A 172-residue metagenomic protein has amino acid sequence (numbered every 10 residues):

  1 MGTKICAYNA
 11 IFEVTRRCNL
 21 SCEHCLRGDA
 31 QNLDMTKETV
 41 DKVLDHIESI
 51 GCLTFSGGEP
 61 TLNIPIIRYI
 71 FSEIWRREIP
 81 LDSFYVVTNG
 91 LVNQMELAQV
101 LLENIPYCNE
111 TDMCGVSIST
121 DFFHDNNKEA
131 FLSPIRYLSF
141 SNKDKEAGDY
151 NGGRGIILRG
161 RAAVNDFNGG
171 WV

Functional and structural regions predicted by a protein language model:
M1-V86, N93-Q99: Conserved alpha-helical substructure of the radical SAM core
R27-M35, I50-N63, P80-E96, C108-G160: Core AdoMet radical
L101-Y107: Conserved ATP-dependent adenylate/AMP-binding module captured primarily in the ANL superfamily
V164: Active-site glycine- and acidic-residue-rich loops that bind and position anionic ligands or nucleotide-like cofactors
N168-V172: Accessory C-terminal segments flanking Radical SAM cores
